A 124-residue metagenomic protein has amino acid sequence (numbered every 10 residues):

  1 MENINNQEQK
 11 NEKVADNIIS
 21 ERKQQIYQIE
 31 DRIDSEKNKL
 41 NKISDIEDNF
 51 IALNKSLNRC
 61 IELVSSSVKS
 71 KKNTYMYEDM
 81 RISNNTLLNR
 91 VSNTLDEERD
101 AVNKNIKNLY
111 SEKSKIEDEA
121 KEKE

Functional and structural regions predicted by a protein language model:
E2-N38, I82-R90, K115, E119: Short, charge-rich amphipathic alpha-helices with coiled-coil/heptad character
V14, I18-I19, I26, I43-I46 (+4 more regions): Extended aliphatic helical segments
Q25, L53-S56, C60, L87 (+1 more regions): Amphipathic, well-ordered alpha-helical segments in soluble domains
I26, R32-I43, L95-K123: Long, charged amphipathic alpha-helices with heptad-repeat/coiled-coil character
K39-N73: Extended alpha-helical coiled-coil "stalk/arm" regions that act as elongated linkers or oligomerization scaffolds
S44-E47, I51-A52, Y77-R81, N103-N108: Short, charged, amphipathic alpha-helical segments
R59-D100: Short, glycine/alanine-rich amphipathic alpha-helical segment that often forms an alpha-turn-alpha hairpin
